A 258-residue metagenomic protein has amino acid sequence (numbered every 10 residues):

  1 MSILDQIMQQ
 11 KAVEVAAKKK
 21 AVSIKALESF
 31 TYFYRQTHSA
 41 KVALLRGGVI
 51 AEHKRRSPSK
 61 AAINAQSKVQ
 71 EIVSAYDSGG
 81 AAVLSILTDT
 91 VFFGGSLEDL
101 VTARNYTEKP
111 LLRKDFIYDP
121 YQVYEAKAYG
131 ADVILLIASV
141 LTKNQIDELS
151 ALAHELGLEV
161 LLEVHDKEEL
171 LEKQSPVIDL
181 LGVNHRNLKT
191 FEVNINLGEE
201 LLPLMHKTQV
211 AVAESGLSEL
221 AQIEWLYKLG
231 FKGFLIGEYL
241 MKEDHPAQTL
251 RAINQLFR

Functional and structural regions predicted by a protein language model:
M1-L111, Y118, L158-I178, K189 (+4 more regions): Conserved N-terminal beta1-alpha1 strand-loop-helix module at the mouth
D77, L100-N105, K127, D147-H154 (+3 more regions): Surface-exposed amphipathic alpha-helices with a cationic face
G80-A81, Y106-K109, A128-I134, H154-L158 (+3 more regions): Glycine-enriched alpha-helix->loop->beta-strand junction motifs that scaffold or abut catalytic
L87, R113-K114, L136-I137, N184 (+2 more regions): Thr-Gly-centered strand-to-loop micro-motif
K109-Q122, A128, I134-A138, L149-L152: Glycine- and Gly-Pro-enriched alpha-helical subdomains that act as flexible, kink-prone "lid/hinge" or packing modules
Y118-G130, D166-P176, A213, L217-I236: Catalytic cores of alpha/beta
E125-Q145, G182-F191, F231-T249: Glycine-rich phosphate-binding active-site loops on the catalytic face of alpha/beta enzymes
L180-Q222, Y227-K228, K232, I236: Catalytic-face loop-and-helix region of soluble metabolic enzyme cores
